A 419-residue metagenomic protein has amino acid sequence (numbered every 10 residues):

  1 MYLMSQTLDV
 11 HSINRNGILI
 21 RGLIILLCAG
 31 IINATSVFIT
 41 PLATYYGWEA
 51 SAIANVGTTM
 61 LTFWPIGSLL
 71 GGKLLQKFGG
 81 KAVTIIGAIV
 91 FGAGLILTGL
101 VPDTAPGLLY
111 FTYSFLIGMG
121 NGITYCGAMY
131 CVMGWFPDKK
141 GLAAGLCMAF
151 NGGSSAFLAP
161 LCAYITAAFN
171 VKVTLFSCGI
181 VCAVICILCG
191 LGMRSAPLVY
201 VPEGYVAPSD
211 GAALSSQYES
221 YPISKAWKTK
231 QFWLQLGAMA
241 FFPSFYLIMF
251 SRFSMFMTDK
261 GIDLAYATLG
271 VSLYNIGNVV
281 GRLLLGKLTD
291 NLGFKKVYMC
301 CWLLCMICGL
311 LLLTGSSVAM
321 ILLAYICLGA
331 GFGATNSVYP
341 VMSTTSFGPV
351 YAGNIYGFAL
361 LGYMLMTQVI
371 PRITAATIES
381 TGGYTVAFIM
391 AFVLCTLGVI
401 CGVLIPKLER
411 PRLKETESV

Functional and structural regions predicted by a protein language model:
T35-I39, S224-L285, I370: Extracytoplasmic gate region of multi-pass secondary transporters
L42, I123-F136, A143-A144, A334-F347: Intracellular juxtamembrane helix-capping segments at the cytosolic ends of symmetry-related transmembrane helices
L42-A43, L74-L75, P160-N170, M257-T258 (+2 more regions): Interfacial helix-cap and linker-helix signal at transmembrane-aqueous boundaries of multi-pass secondary transporters
G67-G80, R282-G293, I378: Helix-to-loop junctions at the C-terminal end of transmembrane segments in multipass secondary transporters
I89-D103, L304-S316: C-terminal ends and interior cores of transmembrane alpha-helices in multi-pass membrane transporters/permeases
P106-I123, M320-G333: Hydrophobic core of transmembrane alpha-helices in multi-pass small-molecule transporters, especially MFS/SLC-type
N151-L198: Helix-loop-helix hairpin linking two adjacent transmembrane segments in secondary transporters
F245, Y266, S272-N278, R282-M342: C-terminal transmembrane helical hairpin of 12-TM major facilitator-type secondary transporters
